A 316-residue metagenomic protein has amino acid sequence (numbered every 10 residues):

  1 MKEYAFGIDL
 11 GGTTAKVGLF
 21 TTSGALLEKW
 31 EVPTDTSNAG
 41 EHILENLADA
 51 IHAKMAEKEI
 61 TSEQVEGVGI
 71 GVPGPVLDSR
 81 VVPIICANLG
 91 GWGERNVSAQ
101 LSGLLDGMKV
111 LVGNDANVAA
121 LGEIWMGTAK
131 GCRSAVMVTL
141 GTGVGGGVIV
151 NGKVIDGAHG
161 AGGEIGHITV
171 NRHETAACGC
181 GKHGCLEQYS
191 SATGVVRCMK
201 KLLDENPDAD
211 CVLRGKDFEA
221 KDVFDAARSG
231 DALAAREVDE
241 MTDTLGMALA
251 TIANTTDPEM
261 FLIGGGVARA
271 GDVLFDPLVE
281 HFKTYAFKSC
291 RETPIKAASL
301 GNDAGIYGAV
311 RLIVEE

Functional and structural regions predicted by a protein language model:
M1-G67, V76-V82, A99-M108, G122-C132 (+3 more regions): ATP-binding/phosphotransfer module of carbohydrate and carboxylate kinases, centering on a glycine-rich
D9, G69-P73, G113, M137-G143 (+1 more regions): Short beta-strand segments
W30-V32, A87, A158: Short hydrophobic alpha-helix segments
V81-G93: A charged helix-plus-loop insertion that forms the helical arch/lid used to bind and gate nucleic-acid substrates
G93-Q100, G166, V170: Short, acidic/small-residue loops that bind anionic groups at enzyme active sites
V112-L121: A glycine-rich, Thr/Ser-enriched phosphate-binding loop motif common to dinucleotide/cofactor-binding enzymes
A120-W125, G146-V148, H167-I168: Adenylate-forming
A161-I165: Structural signature of FAD isoalloxazine-binding scaffolds in flavoprotein oxidoreductases
